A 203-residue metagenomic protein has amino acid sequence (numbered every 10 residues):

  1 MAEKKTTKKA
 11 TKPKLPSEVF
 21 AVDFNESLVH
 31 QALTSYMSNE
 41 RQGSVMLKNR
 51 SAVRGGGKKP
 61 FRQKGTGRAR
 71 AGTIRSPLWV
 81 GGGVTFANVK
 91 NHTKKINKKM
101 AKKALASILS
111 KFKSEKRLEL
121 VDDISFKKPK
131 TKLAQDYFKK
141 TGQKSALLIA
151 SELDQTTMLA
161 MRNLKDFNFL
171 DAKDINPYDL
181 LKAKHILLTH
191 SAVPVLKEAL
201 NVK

Functional and structural regions predicted by a protein language model:
M1-Q42, N88-K203: Extended polybasic, low-complexity segments that bind anionic RNA or targeting/receptor surfaces
S27-K64: A short, flexible low-complexity segment enriched in Lys/Arg and Gly/Pro that occurs in N-terminal basic tails
R50-A87: Glycine/serine-rich anion-binding loops at beta->alpha junctions that coordinate negatively charged ligand groups
